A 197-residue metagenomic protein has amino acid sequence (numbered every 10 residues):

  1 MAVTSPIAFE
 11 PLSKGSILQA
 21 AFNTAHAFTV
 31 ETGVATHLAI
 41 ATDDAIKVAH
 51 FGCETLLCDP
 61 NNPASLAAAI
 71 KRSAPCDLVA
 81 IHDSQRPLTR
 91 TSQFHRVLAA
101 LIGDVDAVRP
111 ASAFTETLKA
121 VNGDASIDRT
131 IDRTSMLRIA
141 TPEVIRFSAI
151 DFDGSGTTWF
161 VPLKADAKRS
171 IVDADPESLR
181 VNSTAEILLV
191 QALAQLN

Functional and structural regions predicted by a protein language model:
M1, A45, S84-P87, F114-T115: Short glycine-rich anion-binding loops that position phosphate/pyrophosphate groups of nucleotides and phosphorylated
M1-A45, G52-C53: N-terminal glycine-rich phosphate-binding loop and ensuing alpha1 helix
E10, R129, E143, L179-R180: Residues that recognize and position ribonucleotide moieties
A45-V79: Short phosphate-binding loop-to-helix
V79, S84-Q85, T91-Q93, V97 (+1 more regions): Oxyanion-binding "anion nests"
H82-D83, A113, R146, S183: Residue-level signal for inorganic ion chemistry
L88-D173: Conserved core of the sugar-phosphate nucleotidyltransferase
V181-N197: Hydrophobic helical membrane-anchoring modules
